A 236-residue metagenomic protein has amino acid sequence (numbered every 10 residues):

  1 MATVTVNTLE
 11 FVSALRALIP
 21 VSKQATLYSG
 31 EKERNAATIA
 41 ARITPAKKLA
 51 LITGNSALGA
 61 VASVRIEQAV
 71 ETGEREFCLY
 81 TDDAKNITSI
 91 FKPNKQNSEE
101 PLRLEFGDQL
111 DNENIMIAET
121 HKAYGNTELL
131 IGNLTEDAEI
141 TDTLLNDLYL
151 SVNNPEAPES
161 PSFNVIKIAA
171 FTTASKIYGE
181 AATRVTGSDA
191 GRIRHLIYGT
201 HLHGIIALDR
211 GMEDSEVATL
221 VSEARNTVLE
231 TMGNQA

Functional and structural regions predicted by a protein language model:
M1-A236: DNA polymerase processivity clamps
